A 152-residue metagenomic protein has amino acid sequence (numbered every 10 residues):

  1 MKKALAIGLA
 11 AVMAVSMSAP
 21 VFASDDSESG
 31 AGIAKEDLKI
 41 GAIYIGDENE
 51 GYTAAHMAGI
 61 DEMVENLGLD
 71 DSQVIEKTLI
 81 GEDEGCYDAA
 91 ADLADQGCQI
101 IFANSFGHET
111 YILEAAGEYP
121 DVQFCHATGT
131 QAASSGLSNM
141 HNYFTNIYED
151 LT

Functional and structural regions predicted by a protein language model:
M1-L38: Short, low-complexity disordered leader/linker segments with a strong preference for bacterial N-terminal type II
I33-A34, G41-L67, E76-C86, S105-H108: Extracytoplasmic "Venus flytrap"
A42-Y44, D95-F106, Q123-A127: Periplasmic-binding protein-like
G46, E62-L67, D92, Q96 (+1 more regions): Structured segments of extracytoplasmic/periplasmic soluble domains in secreted or envelope-associated proteins
G51-Y52, E109-L113, S134-G136: Extracytoplasmic/secreted cell-surface and envelope-processing proteins
D83-C98: Short, well-structured alpha-helical segments in soluble
A103-E118: Hydrophobic alpha-helical
A133-T152: Short beta-strand elements at the ligand-binding edges of bilobed clamshell
